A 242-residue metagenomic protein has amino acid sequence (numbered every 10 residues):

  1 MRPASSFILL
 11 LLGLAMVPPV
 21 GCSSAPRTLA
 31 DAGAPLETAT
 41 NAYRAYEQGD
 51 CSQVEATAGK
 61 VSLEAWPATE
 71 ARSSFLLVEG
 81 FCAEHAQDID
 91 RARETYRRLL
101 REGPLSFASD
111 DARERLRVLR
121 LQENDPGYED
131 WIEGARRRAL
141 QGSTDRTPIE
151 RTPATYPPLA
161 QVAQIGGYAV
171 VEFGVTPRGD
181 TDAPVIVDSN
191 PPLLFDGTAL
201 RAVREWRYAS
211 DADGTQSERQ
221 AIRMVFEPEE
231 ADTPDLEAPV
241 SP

Functional and structural regions predicted by a protein language model:
P18-N41: Bacterial Sec signal peptide processing site at the extreme N-terminus
L63-A71, L100-R115, S189-L193: Short solvent-exposed coil/turn linkers within tandem alpha-helical repeat scaffolds
R117-Q161, L200-E205, E230-A238: Acidic, low-complexity proline/glycine/alanine-rich linker and hinge segments
A163-R178, R201, D213-P242: A beta-hairpin/wing motif
I165, T176-A212: A short, well-structured alpha-helical segment
